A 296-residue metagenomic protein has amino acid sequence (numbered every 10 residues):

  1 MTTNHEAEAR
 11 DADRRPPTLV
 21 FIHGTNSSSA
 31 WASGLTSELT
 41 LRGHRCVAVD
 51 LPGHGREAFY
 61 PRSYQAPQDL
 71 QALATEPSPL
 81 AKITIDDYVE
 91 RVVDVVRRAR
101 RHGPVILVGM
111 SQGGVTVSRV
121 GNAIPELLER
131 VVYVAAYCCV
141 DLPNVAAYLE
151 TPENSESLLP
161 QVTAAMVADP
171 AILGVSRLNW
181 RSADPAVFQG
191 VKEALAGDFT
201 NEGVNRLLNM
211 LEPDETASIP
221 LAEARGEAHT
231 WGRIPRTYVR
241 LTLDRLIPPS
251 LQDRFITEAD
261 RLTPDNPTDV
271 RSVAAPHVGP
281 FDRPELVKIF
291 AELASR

Functional and structural regions predicted by a protein language model:
D11-T75, V95-R97, G103, A123: Conserved HGGG/HGGXW glycine-rich cap/lid loop of the alpha/beta-hydrolase fold
G24-S27, M110-S111, Y137: Active-site glycine-rich loops that stabilize anionic/oxyanionic intermediates across multiple enzyme folds
V108-G113, V117: Gly/Ala-rich beta-loop-alpha elbow adjacent to hydrolase catalytic centers
N122, V132-S176, I219: Flexible "cap/lid" loop of the alpha/beta hydrolase fold
R206-T230, I234: Active-site nucleophile elbow and catalytic-triad environment of alpha/beta-hydrolase enzymes
T237-D244: Conserved strand-to-loop "acid loop" that flanks and positions the catalytic carboxylate
R245-F255: Conserved alpha/beta-hydrolase "acid-adjacent" motif
T263-R296: Catalytic active-site module of serine/aspartate enzymes centered on a nucleophile-bearing elbow/loop
